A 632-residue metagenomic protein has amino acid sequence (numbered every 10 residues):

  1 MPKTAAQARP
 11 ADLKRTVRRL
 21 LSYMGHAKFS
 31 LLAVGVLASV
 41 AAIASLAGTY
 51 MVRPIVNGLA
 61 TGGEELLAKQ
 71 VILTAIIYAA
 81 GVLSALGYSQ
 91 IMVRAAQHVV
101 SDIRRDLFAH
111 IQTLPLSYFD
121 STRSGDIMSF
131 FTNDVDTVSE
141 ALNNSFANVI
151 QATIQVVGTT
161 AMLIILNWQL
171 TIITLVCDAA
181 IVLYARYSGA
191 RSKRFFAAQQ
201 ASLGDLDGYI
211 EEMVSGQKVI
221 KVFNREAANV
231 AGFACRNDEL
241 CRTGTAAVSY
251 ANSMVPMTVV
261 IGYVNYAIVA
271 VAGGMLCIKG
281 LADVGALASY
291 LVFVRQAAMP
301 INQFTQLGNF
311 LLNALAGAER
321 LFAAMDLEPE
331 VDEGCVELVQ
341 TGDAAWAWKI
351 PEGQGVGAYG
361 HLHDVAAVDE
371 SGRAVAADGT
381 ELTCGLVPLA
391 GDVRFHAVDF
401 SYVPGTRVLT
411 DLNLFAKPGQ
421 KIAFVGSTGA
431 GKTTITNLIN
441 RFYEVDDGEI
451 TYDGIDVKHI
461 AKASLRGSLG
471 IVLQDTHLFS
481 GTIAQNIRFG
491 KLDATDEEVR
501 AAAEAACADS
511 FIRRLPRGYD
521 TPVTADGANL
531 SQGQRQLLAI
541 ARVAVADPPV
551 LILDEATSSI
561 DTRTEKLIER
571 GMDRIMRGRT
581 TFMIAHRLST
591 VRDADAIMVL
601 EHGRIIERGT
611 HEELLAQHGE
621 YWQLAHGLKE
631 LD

Functional and structural regions predicted by a protein language model:
T16, M24, Y88, M92-A96 (+4 more regions): Juxtamembrane loop-to-helix connectors within ABC transporter transmembrane domains
L21, L116-S117, V135-L142, F146 (+9 more regions): An intracellular "coupling" helix at the cytosolic face of ABC transporter transmembrane type-1 domains
G25, V36, A47, L66 (+6 more regions): Hydrophobic alpha-helical transmembrane segments of ABC transporter permease domains
L31-G87, I91, I164-Q169, V271 (+1 more regions): Transmembrane helix-loop-helix hairpins at lipid-water interfaces of multipass membrane proteins, especially the type-1
A47, I77-A96, N143, A147-I154 (+5 more regions): Alpha-helical transmembrane segments of multi-pass membrane proteins
T61-K69, M162-V176, A246, Y250-R320 (+2 more regions): Helix-loop-helix
L107, I111, I220, L321 (+1 more regions): Helix-loop junctions and hydrophobic alpha-helical segments within the transmembrane domains of large membrane
T341-D632: ABC-type nucleotide-binding domain
